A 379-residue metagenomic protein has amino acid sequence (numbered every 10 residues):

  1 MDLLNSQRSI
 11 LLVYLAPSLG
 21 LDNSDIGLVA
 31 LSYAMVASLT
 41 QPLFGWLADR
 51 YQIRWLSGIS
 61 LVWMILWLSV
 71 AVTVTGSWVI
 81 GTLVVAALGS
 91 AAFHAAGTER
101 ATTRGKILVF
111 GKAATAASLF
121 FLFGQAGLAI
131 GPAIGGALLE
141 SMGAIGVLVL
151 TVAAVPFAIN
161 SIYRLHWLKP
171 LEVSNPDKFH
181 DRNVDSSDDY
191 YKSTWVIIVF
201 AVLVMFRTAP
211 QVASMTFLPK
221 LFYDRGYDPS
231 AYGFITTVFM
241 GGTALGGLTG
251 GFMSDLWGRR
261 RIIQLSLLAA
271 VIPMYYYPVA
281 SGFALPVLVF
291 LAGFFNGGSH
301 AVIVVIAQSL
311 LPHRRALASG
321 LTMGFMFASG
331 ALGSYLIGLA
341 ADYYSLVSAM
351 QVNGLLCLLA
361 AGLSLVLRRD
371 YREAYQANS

Functional and structural regions predicted by a protein language model:
S6, A34-P42, L128-A129, M240-L248 (+1 more regions): Residue-level signature of mid-helix packing/kink "hotspots" within the transmembrane helices of 12-pass Major
R8-S9, W195-T237, G241-A244: Extracytoplasmic gate region of multi-pass secondary transporters
L39-G76, S254-W257: Conserved MFS/SLC helix-loop-helix module at the cytosolic interface between two early adjacent transmembrane helices
W55-S69, R261-Y275, G354: Structural signature of the two symmetry-related core transmembrane helices
T82-L122: Cytoplasmic helix-loop-helix junction between adjacent transmembrane helices in 12-TM secondary transporters
L119-W167: Helix-loop-helix hairpin linking two adjacent transmembrane segments in secondary transporters
W257-I303: C-terminal transmembrane helical hairpin of 12-TM major facilitator-type secondary transporters
H313-Y344: A late C-terminal transmembrane helix in Major Facilitator Superfamily
